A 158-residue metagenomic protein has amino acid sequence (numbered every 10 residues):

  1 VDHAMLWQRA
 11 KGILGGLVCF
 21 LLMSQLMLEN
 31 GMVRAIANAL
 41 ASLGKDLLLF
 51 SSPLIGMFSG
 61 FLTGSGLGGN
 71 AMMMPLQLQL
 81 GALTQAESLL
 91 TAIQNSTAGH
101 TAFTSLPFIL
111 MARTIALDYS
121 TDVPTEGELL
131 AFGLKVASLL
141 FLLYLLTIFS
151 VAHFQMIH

Functional and structural regions predicted by a protein language model:
V1, Q25-A37, L62, Y144-H158: Transmembrane helix-loop junctions in multi-pass membrane proteins
V1-V18, A35-L43: Hydrophobic transmembrane alpha-helices of multi-pass solute/ion transporters
Q8-L26, S138-T147: Selective recognition of specific alpha-helical transmembrane segments in multi-pass small-molecule
G15-S24, L43-L76: Hydrophobic alpha-helical transmembrane segments of multi-pass integral membrane proteins, predominantly secondary
G31-K45, P75-Q79, T84: Membrane-interface interhelical connector segments
D46-G60, T84-P107: Alpha-helical transmembrane segments of multi-pass membrane proteins
L62-S96, S120-T125: Hydrophobic transmembrane alpha-helices that form the pore/transport pathway of multi-pass ion and small-solute
G99-H158: Juxtamembrane and boundary regions of transmembrane helices in multi-pass small-molecule transporters and channels
